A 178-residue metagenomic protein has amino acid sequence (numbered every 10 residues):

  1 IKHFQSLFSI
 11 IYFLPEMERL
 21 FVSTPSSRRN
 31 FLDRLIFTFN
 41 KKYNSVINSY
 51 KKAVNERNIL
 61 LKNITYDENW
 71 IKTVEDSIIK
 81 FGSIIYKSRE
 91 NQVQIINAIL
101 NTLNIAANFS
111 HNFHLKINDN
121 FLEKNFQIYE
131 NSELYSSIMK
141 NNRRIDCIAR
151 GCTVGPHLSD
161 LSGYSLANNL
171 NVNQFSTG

Functional and structural regions predicted by a protein language model:
I1-S27, L32-Y43, N101, N131 (+1 more regions): Nucleotide-state sensing region of NTPase/ATPase domains
S9-I10, M17-F21, N63-T65, N120-N125: Short, exposed beta-strand "edge-strand" segments with a Pro/Gly-rich flavor and a Y/T-containing core
I10, M17-E18, N40, N58 (+3 more regions): Generic secondary-structure boundary/loop-capping signal
R19-F21, S26-K72, D76: Long, charged N-terminal accessory/stalk domains
N69-G178: Conserved NTPase motor "head" modules and their coupling/switch loops across ABC/AAA+ ATPases, GTPases, and GHKL ATPases
